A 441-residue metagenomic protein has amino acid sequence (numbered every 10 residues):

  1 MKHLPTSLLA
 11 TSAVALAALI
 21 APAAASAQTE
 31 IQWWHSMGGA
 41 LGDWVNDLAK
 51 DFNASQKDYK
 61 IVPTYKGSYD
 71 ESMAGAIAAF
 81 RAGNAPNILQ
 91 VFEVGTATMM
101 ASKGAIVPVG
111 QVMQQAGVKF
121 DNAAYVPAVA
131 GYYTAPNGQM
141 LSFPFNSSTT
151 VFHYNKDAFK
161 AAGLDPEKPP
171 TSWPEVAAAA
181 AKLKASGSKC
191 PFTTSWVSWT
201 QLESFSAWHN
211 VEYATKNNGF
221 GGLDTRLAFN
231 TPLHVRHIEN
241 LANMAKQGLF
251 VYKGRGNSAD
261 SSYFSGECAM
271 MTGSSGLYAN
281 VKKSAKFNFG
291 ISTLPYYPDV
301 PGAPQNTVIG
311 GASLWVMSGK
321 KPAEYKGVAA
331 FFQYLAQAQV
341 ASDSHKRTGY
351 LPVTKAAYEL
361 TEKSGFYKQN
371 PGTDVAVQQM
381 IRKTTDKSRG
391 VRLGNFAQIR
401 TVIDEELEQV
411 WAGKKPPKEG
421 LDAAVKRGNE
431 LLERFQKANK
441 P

Functional and structural regions predicted by a protein language model:
T29, D47, D51-Y125, A161-G163 (+6 more regions): Extracytoplasmic "Venus flytrap"/periplasmic binding protein-like
A54, A82, G138, A162 (+6 more regions): Extracytoplasmic/periplasmic substrate-recognition and gating elements
A78, P86-N87, V118-F159, C190 (+2 more regions): A structural signal for short loop-to-beta-strand junctions that line the ligand-binding cleft of periplasmic/secreted
F92-V151, A177, E203-A207, L233 (+3 more regions): Hinge/lid segment of periplasmic solute-binding proteins
G110-Y125, P169, V211-R236, K283-S284 (+4 more regions): Short, solvent-exposed loop/beta-turn-alpha elements that line the ligand-binding surface or hinge of extracytoplasmic
Y125, S292, K346-E405, Q409 (+1 more regions): Long, aromatic- and glycine/proline-rich binding clefts that accommodate carbohydrate-like moieties
T134-F145, T150, K160, P174-R226 (+1 more regions): Extracytoplasmic/periplasmic solute-binding protein
A177-L183, F220-K253: Glycine-centered hinge/linker elements that transmit conformational signals in sensory and ligand-binding systems
